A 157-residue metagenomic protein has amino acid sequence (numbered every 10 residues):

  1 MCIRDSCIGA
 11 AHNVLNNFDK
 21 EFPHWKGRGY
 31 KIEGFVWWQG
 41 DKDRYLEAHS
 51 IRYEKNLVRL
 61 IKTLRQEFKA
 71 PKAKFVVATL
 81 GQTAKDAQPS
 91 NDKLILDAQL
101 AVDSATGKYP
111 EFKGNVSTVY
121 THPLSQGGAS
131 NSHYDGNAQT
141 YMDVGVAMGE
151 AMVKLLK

Functional and structural regions predicted by a protein language model:
R4-K157: Cell-envelope and extracellular/periplasmic
